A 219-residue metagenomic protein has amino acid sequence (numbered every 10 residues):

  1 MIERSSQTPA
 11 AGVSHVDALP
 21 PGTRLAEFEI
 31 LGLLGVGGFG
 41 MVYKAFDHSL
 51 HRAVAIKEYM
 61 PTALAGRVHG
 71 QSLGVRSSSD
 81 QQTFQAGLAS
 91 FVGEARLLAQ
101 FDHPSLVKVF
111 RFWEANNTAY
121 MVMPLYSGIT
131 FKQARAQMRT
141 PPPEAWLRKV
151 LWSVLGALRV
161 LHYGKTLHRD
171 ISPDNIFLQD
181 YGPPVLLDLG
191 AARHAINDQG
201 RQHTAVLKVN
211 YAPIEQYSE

Functional and structural regions predicted by a protein language model:
V68-Q100: AlphaC helix of the eukaryotic protein kinase fold
F112: Activation-segment/catalytic-loop signature of the eukaryotic protein kinase fold
N116-T130: Conserved short submotifs of the Hanks-type protein kinase catalytic core that shape the nucleotide-binding pocket
F131-P142: AlphaC helix of the protein kinase catalytic domain
V150-L151: Activation segment signature within eukaryotic-like protein kinase domains
G156-T166: Protein kinase catalytic-loop region centered on the HRD/HxD motif
Q202-Q216: Conserved activation segment of eukaryotic-like protein kinases, specifically the C-terminal portion of the activation
